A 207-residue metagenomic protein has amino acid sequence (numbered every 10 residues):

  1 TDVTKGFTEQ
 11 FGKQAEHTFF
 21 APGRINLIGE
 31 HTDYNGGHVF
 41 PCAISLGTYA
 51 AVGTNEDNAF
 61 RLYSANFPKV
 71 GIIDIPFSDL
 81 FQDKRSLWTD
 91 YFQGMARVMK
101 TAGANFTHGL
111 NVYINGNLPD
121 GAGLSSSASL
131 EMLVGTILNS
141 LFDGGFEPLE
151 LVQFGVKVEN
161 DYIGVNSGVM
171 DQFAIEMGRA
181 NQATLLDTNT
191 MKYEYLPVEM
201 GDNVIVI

Functional and structural regions predicted by a protein language model:
T1-L124, A128, M132-P148, Q153-I163 (+2 more regions): ATP-binding N-lobe of GHMP and related small-molecule kinases
S167-M170, A174, G178-I207: Mobile "lid/hinge" segments at catalytic clefts and subdomain interfaces of large enzymes
